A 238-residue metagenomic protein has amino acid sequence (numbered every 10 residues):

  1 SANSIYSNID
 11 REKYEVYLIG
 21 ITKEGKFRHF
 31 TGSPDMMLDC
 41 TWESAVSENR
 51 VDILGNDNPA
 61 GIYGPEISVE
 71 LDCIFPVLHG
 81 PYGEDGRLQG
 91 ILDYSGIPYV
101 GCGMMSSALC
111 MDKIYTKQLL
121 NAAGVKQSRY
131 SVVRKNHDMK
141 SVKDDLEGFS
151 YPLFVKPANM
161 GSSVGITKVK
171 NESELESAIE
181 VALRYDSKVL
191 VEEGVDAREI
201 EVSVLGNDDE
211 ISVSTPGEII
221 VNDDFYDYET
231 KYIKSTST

Functional and structural regions predicted by a protein language model:
S1-S7, S68, S107-R198: Active-site nucleotide/adenylate-binding loops and adjacent lid/helix of ATP-dependent enzymes
S1-V100, M104-M105, L109-M111, Y115 (+2 more regions): ATP-binding N-terminal substructure of ATP-dependent carboxylate-amine bond-forming enzymes
E24-R28, G161, R198-E201: Short, active-site-adjacent cap segments at secondary-structure transitions
F27, M104, I166-V169, Y226-Y228: Short clusters of hydrophobic/aromatic residues that line enzyme substrate/ligand-binding pockets
V100, S128-R129, S214, Y226: A short, local hydrophobic-aromatic micro-motif
K170-T238: Phosphate-binding site of ATP-dependent enzymes
